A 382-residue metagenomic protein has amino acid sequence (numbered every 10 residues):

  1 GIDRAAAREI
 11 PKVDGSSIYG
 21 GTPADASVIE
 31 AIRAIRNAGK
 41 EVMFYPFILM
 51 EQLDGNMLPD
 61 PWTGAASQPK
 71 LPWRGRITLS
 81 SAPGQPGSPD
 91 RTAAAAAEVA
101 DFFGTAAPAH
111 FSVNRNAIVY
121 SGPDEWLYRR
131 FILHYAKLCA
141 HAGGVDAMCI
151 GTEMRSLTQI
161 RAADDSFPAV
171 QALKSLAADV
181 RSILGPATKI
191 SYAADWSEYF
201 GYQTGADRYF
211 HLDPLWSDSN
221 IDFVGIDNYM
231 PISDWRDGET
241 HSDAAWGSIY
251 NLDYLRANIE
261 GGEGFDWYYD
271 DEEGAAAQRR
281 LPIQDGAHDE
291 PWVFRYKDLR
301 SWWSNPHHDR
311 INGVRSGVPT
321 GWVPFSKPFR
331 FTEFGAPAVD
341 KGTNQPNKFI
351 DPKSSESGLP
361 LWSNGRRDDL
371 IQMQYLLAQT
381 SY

Functional and structural regions predicted by a protein language model:
G1-D165, I183, T188-S197: Substrate-binding cleft and catalytic face of glycoside hydrolase catalytic domains, especially the flexible beta-alpha
G15, Y19-T22, F167, H211-L215 (+2 more regions): Short, solvent-exposed segments of well-ordered alpha helices
A26-A31, I132-Y135, D207-H211, N312-G317 (+1 more regions): Short alpha-helical segments and helix-capping/turn motifs at coil-helix boundaries
F47, D54-L58, Q159-R161, Q203 (+2 more regions): Short, solvent-exposed loop/turn and secondary-structure capping segments
G144, S219-N220: Alpha-helix C-terminal capping/helix-to-coil transition sites in glycosyltransferase folds
V170-S191, S219, G225, Y229-N364 (+1 more regions): Glycoside hydrolase catalytic-domain groove-lining segments
Y199-L215: Distinct, well-ordered alpha-helical segments
